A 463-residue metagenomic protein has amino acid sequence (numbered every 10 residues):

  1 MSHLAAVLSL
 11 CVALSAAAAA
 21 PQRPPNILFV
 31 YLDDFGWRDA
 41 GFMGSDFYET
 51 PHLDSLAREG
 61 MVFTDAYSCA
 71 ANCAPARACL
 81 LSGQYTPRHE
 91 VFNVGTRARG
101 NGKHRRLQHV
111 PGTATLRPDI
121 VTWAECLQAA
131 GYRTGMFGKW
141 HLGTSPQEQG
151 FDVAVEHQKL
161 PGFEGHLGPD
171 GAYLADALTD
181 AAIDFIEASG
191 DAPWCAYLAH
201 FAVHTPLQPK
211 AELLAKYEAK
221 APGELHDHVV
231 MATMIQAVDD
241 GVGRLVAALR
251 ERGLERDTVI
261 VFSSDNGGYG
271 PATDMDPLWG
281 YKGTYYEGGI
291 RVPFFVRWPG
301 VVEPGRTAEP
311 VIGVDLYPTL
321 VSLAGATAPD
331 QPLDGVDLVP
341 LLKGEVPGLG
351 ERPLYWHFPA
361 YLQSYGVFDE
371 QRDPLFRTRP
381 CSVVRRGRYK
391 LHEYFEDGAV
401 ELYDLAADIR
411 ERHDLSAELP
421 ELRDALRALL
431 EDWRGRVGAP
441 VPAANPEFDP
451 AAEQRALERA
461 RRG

Functional and structural regions predicted by a protein language model:
A19-P25, L32, G36-W37, V62 (+6 more regions): Long, internal low-complexity/basic segments
R23-L28, E59-T64, A130-G135, D152 (+4 more regions): Loop/turn elements at helix/coil->beta-strand transitions in domains of secreted/extracellular proteins
F29, W37-V121, C126, Y132 (+1 more regions): Active-site segment of extracytoplasmic enzymes that catalyze sulfate/phosphate-ester chemistry
S45-T50, Y67-N72, T96-A98, G112-V121 (+8 more regions): A short beta-strand-to-alpha-helix junction
P146-G150, L207-P209, A247-V302, I312 (+1 more regions): Histidine-centered active-site microenvironments of extracellular/periplasmic hydrolases and transferases
K159-E164, A182-V230, Y269, M275-D276 (+1 more regions): Active-site His/acidic residue clusters
T179-I186, A215-T258: A long, amphipathic alpha-helix that forms part of the scaffold/cap immediately adjacent to metal-dependent active
G268-T273, G280-Y285, V302-E303, E309 (+3 more regions): C-terminal cap/loop subdomain of S1 sulfatases and analogous C-terminal strand-loop tails that border
